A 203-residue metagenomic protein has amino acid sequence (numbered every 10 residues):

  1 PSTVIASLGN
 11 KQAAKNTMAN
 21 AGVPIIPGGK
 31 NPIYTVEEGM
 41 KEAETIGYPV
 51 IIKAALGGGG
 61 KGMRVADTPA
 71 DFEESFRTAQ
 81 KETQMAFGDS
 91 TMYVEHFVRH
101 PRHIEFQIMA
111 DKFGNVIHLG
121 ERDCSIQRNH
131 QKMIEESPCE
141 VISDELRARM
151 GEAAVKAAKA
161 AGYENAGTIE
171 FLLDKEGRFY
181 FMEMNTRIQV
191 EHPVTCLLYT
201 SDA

Functional and structural regions predicted by a protein language model:
P1-I169, L173-V194, L198: N-terminal beta-alpha lobe that positions the nucleotide/phosphoryl donor in ATP/NTP-coupled carboxylate activation
Y199-A203: Conserved small/polar residues in nucleotide/adenosyl-binding loops
